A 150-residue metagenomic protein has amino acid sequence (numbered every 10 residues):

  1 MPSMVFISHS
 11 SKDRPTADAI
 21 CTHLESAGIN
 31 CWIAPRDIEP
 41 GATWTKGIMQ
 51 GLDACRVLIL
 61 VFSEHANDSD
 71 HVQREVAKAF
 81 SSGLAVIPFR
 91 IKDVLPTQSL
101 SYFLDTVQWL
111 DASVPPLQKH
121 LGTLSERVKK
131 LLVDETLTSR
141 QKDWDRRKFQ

Functional and structural regions predicted by a protein language model:
M1-V61, H65, D70, F80-L84 (+4 more regions): Conserved N-terminal substructure of TIR/SEFIR domains
S3-V5, D105-Q108: Short amphipathic alpha-helical segments
R74-K78: Short, charged, amphipathic alpha-helix that recurs within catalytic cores of restriction-modification and other
V86-R90: Conserved beta-strand/loop subsegment of P-loop NTPase cores
V94-T106: Glycine-rich, charge-decorated loop segments at or immediately adjacent to ligand/cofactor-binding or catalytic sites
W109-P115: Short acidic-hydrophobic, aromatic-tinged amphipathic segments that line or gate anion-handling sites
K130-Q150: Long, domain-scale regions corresponding to catalytic signaling modules most often appended to membrane systems
